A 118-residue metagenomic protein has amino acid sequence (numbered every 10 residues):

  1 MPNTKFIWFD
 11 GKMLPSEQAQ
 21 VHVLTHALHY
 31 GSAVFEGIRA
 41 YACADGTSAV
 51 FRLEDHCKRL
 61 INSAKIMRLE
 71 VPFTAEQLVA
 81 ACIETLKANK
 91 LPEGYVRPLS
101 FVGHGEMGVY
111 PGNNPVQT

Functional and structural regions predicted by a protein language model:
M1-T118: Conserved alpha/beta cores of soluble small-molecule-handling proteins
